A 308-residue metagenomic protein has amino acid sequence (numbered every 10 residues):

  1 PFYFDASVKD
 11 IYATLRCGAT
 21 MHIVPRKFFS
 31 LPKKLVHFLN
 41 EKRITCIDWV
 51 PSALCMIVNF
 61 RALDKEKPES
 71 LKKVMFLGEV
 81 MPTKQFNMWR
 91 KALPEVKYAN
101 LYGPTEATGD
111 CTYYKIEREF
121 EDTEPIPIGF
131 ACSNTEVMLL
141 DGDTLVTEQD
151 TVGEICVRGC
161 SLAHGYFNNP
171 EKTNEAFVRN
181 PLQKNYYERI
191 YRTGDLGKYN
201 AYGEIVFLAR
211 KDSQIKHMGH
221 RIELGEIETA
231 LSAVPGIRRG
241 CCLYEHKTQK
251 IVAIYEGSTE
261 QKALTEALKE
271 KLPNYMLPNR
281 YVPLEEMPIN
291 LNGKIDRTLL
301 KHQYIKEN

Functional and structural regions predicted by a protein language model:
D5, V24, W49-V50, F60 (+7 more regions): Short hydrophobic "strand-cap" motifs at the C-terminus of beta-strands
D5-T45: Conserved AMP-binding/adenylation subdomain of ANL enzymes
I11, R16-A19, I44-D48, V58-P127 (+1 more regions): Gly/Ser/Thr-rich phosphate-binding loop
K33-V36, K65, E228-T229: Short hydrophobic/charged patches on amphipathic alpha-helices used for structural packing and interfaces
S52-L54, M81, L162: Alpha-helix capping/helix-boundary segments
M56-N59, K84-M88, G109, G165-Y166 (+3 more regions): Phosphate- and divalent-cation-binding pockets in alpha/beta enzyme and binding domains that engage nucleotide-derived
K97-N100, K115-N308: AMP-dependent adenylate-forming
